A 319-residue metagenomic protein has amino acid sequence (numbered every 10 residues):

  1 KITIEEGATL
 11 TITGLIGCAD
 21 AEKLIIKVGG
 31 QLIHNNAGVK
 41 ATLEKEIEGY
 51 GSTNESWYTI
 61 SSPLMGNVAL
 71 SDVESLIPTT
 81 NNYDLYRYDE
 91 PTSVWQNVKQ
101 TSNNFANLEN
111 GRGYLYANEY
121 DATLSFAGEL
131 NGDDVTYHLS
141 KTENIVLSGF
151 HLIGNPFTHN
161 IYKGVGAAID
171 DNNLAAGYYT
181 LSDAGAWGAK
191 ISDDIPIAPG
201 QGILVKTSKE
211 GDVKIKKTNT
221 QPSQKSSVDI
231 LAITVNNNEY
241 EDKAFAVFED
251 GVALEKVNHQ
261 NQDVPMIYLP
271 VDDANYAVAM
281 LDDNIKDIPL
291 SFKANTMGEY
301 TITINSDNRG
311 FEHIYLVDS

Functional and structural regions predicted by a protein language model:
K1-S52: Extracellular beta-helix/beta-solenoid repeat scaffolds
G7-T9, L15, A21, G29 (+6 more regions): Disulfide-stabilized cysteine-rich extracellular repeat microdomains
I12-G14, E22, I26, H34 (+6 more regions): Generic marker of "main functional regions" within proteins
I33-V98, I169-D171: Extracellular/surface-exposed low-complexity segments
W57, D89-N110, L115-S319: Compositionally biased Ser/Thr/Gly- and acidic/asparagine-rich, proline-interspersed low-complexity stretches
